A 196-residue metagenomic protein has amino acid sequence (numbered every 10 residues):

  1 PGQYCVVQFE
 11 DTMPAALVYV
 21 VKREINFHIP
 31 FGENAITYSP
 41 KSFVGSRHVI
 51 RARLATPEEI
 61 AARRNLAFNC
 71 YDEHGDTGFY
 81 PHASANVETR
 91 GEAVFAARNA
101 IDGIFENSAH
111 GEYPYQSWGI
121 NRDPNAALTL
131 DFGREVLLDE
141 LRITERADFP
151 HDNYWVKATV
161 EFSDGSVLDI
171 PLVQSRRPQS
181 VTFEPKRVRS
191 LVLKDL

Functional and structural regions predicted by a protein language model:
P1, N26-A127, H151-N153: Disordered, acidic Ser/Thr/Pro-rich linker "stalks" and the adjacent N-terminal cap of the next globular domain
P1-A16: Long terminal accessory regions outside catalytic cores
H110, R122-N125, D148-L196: Trp- and acidic/polar-enriched beta-sheet ligand-binding modules for extracellular glycan and matrix recognition
V136-P150: A short beta-strand element within beta-rich, extracytoplasmic domains of secreted/secretory-pathway proteins
